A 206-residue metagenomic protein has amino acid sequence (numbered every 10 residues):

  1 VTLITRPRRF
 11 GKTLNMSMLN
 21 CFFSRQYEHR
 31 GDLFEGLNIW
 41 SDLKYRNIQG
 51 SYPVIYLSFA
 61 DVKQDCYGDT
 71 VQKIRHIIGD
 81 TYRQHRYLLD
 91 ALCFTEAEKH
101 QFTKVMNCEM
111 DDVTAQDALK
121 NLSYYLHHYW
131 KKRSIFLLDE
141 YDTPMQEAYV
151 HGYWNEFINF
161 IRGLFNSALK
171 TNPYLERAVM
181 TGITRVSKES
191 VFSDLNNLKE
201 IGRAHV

Functional and structural regions predicted by a protein language model:
V1-A204: Phosphate-binding site recognition
